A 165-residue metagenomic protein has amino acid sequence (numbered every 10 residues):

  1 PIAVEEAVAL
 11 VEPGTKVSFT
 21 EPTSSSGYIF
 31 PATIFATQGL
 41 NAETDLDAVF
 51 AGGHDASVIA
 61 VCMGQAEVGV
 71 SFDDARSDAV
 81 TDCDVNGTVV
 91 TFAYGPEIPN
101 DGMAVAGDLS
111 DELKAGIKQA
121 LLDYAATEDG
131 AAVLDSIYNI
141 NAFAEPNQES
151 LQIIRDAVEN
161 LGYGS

Functional and structural regions predicted by a protein language model:
P1-V58, M63-V68, D74, A132: Bilobed "Venus flytrap"/periplasmic-binding protein-like clamshell domains and structurally analogous long
E5, T23-A36, Q119-S165: Ligand-binding clefts/hinges and TM-proximal coupling segments of bilobed small-molecule sensing domains
L10, G14, I34-Q38, A60 (+6 more regions): Structured segments of extracytoplasmic/periplasmic soluble domains in secreted or envelope-associated proteins
P22, D73-A75, E97, D108: Solvent-exposed coil/turn segments that connect beta secondary-structure elements in extracytoplasmic/periplasmic
A42-D45, D74-A75, Y94-P96, A115-K118 (+1 more regions): Glycine-rich loops and low-complexity Gly/Arg-rich segments that provide flexible linkers or classic glycine-based
C83-L121, D135-A157: Periplasmic-binding protein-like
